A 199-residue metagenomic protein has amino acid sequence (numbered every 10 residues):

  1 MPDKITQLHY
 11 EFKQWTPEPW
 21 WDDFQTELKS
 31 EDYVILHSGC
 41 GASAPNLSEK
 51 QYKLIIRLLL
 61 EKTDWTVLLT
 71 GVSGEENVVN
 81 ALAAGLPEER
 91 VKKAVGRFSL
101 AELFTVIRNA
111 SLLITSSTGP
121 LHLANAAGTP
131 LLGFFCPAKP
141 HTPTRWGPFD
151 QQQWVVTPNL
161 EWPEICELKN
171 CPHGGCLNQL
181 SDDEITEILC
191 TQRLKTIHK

Functional and structural regions predicted by a protein language model:
M1-P45: Mid-sequence helix-capping/hinge segment at a functional interface
P2-Q7, T66-L68, I197: Surface-exposed helix-capping loop/turn segments at secondary-structure junctions
K13-W15, S99-E102, L160-I165: A short acidic, often aromatic-flanked loop/helix-cap motif at beta-alpha or helix-coil junctions that lines enzyme
S43, E76-N77, L100, P140-H141 (+1 more regions): Flexible, glycine-rich phosphate/dinucleotide-binding loops and adjacent beta-alpha linkers at cofactor/substrate
P45-S48, L177-N178: Aromatic-acidic/polar surface patches that form glycan- and anion
S48-P137: Donor-binding and catalytic core of enzymes assembling or modifying cell-surface/extracellular glycoconjugates
K93-A94, N125-H198: Nucleotide-sugar donor-binding patch of glycosyltransferase catalytic domains
